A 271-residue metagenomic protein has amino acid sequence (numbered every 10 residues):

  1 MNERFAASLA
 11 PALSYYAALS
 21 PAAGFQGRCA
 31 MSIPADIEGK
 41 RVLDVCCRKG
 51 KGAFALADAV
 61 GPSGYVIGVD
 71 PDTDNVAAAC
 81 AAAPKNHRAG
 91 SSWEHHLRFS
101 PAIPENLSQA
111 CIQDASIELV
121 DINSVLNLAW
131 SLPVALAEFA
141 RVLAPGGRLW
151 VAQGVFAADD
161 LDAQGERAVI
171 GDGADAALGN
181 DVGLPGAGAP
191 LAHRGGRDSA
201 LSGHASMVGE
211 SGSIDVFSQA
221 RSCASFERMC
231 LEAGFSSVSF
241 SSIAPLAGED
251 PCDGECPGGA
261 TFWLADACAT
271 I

Functional and structural regions predicted by a protein language model:
Y15-R41, K51-A55, A59: Conserved alpha-helix/loop element of class I SAM-dependent methyltransferases that forms part of the SAM/SAH-binding
R41-D44, R48-L107: Class I SAM-dependent methyltransferase SAM/SAH-binding core
E105-V120: A short acidic, Gly/Pro-enriched loop at the edge of an enzyme's catalytic core that lines a small-molecule cofactor
E118-S131: A short SAM/SAH-binding and catalytic strip from SAM-dependent methyltransferases
P133-R148: A short glycine-rich, Lys/Arg-flanked "PGG" loop and its adjoining helix->strand segment in the class I
R148-S213, F217: Conserved class I S-adenosyl-L-methionine
S218-G234, F240: Short alpha-helix
G234-S236, P251-I271: Core SAM-dependent methyltransferase catalytic element
